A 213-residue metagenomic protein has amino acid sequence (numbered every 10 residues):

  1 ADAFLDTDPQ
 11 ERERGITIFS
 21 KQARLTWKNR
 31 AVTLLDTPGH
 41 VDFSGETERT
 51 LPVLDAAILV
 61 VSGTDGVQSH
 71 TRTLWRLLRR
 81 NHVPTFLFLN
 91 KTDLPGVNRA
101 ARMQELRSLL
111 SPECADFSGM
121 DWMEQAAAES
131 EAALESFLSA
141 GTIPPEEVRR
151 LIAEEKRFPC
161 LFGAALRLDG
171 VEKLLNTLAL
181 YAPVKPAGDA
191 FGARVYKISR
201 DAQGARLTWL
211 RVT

Functional and structural regions predicted by a protein language model:
A1-T213: Structural and coupling elements of P-loop NTPases
